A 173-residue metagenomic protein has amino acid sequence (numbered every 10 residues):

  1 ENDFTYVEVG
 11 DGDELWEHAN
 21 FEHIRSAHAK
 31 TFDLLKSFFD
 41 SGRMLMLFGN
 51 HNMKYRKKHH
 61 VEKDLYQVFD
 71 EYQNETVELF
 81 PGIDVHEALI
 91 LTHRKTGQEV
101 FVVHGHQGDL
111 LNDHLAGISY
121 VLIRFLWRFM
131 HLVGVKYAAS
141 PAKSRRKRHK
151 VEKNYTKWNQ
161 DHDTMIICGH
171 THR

Functional and structural regions predicted by a protein language model:
E1-R173: Extended recognition/assembly regions associated with phosphoester-bond processing machinery
